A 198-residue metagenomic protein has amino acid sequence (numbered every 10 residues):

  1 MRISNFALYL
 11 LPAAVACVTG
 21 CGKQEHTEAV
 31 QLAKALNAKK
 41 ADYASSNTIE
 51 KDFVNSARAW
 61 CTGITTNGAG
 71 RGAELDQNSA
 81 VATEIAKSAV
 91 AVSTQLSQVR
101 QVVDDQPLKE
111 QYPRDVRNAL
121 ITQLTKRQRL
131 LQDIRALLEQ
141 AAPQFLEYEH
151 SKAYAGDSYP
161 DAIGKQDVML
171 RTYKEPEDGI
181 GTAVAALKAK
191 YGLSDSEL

Functional and structural regions predicted by a protein language model:
M1-I3, T122, L130: Intrinsic disorder/low-complexity segments
M1-T19: Sec-dependent bacterial lipoprotein signal peptides
P12-V15, T27, N78, N118 (+1 more regions): Low-complexity, intrinsically disordered short peptide segments enriched in small/polar/basic residues
A14-C17, T48, Q98, V102: Detector for intrinsically disordered, low-structure N-terminal pre-sequences
C21-Q24: Bacterial signal peptide processing site
A29-I85, K126-L198: C-terminal amphipathic alpha-helix
S79-L124, A136-Q140: Short, solvent-exposed, charged loop/turn and helix-capping segments that join or cap alpha-helices on peripheral
